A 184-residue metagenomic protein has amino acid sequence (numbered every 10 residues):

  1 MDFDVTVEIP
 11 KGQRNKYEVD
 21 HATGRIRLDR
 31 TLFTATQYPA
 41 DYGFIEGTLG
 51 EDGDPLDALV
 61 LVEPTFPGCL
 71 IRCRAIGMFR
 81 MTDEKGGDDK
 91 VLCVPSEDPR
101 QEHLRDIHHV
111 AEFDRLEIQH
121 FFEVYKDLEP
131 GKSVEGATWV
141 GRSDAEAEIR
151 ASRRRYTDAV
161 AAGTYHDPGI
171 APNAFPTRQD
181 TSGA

Functional and structural regions predicted by a protein language model:
M1-A184: Hydrophobic N-terminal alpha-helices or hydrophobic patches in metabolic proteins across all domains of life
